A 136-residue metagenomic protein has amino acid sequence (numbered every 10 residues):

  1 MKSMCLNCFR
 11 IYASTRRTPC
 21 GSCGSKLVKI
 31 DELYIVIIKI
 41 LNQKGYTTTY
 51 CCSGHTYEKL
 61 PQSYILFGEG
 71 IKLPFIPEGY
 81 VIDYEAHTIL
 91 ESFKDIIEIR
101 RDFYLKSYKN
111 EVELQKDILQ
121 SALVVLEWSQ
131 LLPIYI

Functional and structural regions predicted by a protein language model:
M1-M4, S14-R16: Short metal-coordination and nucleic-acid-contact micro-motifs, chiefly zinc-binding Cys/His arrays
M4-F9, C20-S22: Cys/His/Pro-rich metal-binding microdomains
C5-C8, I65-F67, L105: Hydrophobic beta-strand residues in large extracellular and virion-surface proteins
R16-K26: Cysteine-rich micro-motifs
S22, L66-E69, V81, V112-K116 (+1 more regions): Long, solvent-exposed N-terminal ectodomains/accessory regions that are displayed to the extracellular/lumenal milieu
S25-Y34: Short metal-binding segments enriched for Cys and/or His
Y34-G79, D83-E85: Amphipathic, interaction-prone secondary-structure segments
L90-I136: Ampiphathic alpha-helical segments that act as solvent-exposed interaction surfaces
